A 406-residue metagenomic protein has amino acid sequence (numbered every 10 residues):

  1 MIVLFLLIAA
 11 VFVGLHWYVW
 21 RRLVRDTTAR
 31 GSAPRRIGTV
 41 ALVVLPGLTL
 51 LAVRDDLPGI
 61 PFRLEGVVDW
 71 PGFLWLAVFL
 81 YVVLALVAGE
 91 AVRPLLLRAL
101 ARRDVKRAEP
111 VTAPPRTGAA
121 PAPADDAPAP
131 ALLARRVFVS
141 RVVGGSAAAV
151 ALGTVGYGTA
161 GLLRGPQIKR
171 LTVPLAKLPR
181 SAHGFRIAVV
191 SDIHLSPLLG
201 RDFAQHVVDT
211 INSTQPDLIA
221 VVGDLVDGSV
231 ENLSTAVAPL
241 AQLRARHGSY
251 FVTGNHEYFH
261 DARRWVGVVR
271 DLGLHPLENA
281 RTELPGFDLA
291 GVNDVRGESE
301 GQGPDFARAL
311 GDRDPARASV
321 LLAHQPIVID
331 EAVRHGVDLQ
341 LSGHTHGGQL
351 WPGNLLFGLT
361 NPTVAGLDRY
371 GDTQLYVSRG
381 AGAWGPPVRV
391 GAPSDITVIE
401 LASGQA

Functional and structural regions predicted by a protein language model:
M1-L163: Non-catalytic terminal accessory segments
Q167-A406: Soluble catalytic domains of enzymes that build or remodel membrane lipids, polysaccharides, and related
